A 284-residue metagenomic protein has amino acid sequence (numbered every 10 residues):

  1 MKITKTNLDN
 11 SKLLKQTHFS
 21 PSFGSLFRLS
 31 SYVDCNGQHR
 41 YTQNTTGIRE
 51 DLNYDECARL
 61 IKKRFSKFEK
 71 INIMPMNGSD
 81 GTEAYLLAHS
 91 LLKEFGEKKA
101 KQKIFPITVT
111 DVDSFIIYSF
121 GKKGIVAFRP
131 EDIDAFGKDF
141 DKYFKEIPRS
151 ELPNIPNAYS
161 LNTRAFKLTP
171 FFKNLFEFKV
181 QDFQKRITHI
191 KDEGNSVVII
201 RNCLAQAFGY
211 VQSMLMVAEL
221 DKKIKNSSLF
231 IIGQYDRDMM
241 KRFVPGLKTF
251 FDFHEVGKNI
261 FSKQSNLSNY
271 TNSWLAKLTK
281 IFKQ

Functional and structural regions predicted by a protein language model:
M1-S31, C35: Non-Sec secretion/translocation targeting segments of pathogen effectors
G24-M74: Conserved AdoMet
E69-E83, T108: Conserved class I S-adenosyl-L-methionine
D80-K98: Conserved SAM-binding loop of SAM-dependent methyltransferases across substrates and taxa, primarily the Class I
K103-V211: Extended basic-aromatic, gly/pro-enriched interface segments that bind polyanionic ligands
R129-S160, R242-L275: Conserved Class I S-adenosyl-L-methionine
S213-N226: A short glycine-rich, Lys/Arg-flanked "PGG" loop and its adjoining helix->strand segment in the class I
N226-Y235: Conserved beta-strand signature within the Rossmann-like core of class I S-adenosyl-L-methionine
